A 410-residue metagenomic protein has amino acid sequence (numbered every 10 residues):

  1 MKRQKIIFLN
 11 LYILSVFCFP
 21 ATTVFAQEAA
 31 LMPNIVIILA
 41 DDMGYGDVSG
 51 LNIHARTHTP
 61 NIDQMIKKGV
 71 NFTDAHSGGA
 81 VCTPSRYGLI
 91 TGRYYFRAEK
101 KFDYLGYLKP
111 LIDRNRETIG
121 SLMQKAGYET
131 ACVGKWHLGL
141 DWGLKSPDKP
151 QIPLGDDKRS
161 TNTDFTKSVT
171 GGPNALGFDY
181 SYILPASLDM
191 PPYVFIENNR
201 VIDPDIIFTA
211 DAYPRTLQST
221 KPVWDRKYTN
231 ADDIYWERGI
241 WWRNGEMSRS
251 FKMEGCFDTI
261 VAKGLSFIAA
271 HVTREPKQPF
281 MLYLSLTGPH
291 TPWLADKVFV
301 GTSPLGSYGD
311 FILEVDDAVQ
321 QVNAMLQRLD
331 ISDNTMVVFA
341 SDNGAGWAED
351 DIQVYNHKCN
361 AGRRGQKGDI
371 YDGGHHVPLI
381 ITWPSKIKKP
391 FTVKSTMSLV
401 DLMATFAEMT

Functional and structural regions predicted by a protein language model:
M1-K5, Q27: Positively charged n-region of N-terminal signal peptides that target proteins for export
K5-N10, I35: Terminal low-complexity, poorly structured segments
F8-A21: Bacterial N-terminal signal peptides
T23-T410: Formylglycine-dependent sulfatase
